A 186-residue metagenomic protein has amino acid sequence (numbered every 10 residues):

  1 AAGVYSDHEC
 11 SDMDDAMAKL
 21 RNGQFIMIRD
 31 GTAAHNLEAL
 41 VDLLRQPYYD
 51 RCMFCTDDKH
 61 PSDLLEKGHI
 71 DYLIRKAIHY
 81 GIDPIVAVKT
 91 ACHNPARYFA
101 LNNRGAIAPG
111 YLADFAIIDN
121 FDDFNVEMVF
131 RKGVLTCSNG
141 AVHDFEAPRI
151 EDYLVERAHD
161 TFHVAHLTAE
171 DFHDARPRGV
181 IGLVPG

Functional and structural regions predicted by a protein language model:
A1: Glycine/alanine-rich phosphate-binding loops at beta-alpha junctions
V4-R104, A116-F124: Active-site-adjacent C-terminal substructures of enzyme catalytic domains
L65-G81, I85-G186: Active-site microenvironment of metallo-dependent hydrolases
